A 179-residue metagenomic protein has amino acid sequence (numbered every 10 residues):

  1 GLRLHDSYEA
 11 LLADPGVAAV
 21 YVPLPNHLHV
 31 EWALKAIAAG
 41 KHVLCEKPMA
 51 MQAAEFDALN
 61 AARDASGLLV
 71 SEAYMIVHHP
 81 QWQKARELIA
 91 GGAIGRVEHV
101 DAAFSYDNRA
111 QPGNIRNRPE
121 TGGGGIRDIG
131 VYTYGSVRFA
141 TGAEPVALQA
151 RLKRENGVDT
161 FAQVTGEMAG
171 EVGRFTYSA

Functional and structural regions predicted by a protein language model:
L2, A39-K41, S66-L69, G170-V172: A short helix->loop->beta-strand "cap" motif at the edges of active sites that frequently abuts
L2-A61: Beta-loop-alpha module in the N-terminal Rossmann-like domain of NAD(P)-dependent dehydrogenases, especially those
D6, C45, A53, E72 (+2 more regions): Short loop/edge segments at beta-strand edges and connector loops that shape dinucleotide/nucleotide cofactor-binding
A10, A19, E31, A58 (+4 more regions): Alpha-helical elements of Rossmann-like donor-binding domains used by nucleotide-donor carbohydrate transfer enzymes
A18-A19, H99, G173: Short, Asp-centered acidic motifs that coordinate Mg2+ and/or phosphate in catalytic or ligand-binding sites
D57-M75, R96-H99: Rossmann-fold dehydrogenase core element
I76-Q149: Predominantly a Rossmann-like dinucleotide-binding segment in NAD(P)-dependent oxidoreductases
Y134-A179: Contiguous beta-strand/loop segments that form the cofactor/metal-binding neighborhood of enzyme cores
